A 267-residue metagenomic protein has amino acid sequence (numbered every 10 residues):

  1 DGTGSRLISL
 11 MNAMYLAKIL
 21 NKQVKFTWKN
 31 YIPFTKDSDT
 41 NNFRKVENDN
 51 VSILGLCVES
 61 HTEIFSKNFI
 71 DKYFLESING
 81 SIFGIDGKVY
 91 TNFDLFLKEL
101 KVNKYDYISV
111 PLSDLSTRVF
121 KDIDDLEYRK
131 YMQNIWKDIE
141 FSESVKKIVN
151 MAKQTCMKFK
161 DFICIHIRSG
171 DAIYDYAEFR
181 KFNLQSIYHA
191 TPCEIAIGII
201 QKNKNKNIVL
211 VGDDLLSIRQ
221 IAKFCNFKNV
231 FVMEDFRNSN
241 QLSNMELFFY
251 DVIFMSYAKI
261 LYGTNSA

Functional and structural regions predicted by a protein language model:
D1-G2, Q241, A258-L261: A short glycine/serine-rich beta->alpha loop
D1-S186: Secretory-pathway glycan-assembly enzymes, especially type II membrane glycosyltransferases that use nucleotide-sugar
D1-S5, V209, E246: Conserved aromatic-histidine-acidic binding/catalytic patches
L7, M11, F248-A267: A donor-sugar binding/catalytic signature common to diverse glycosyltransferases and related nucleotide-sugar
F162-I163, N207, I260: Structural motif
H166-Y174, E194-L242: Catalytic donor nucleotide-activated moiety binding site of glycosyltransferases and closely related
N183-I199: Well-ordered, non-membrane alpha-helical segments in soluble/globular domains
Y188, S243, L247: Residue-level marker of regulatory loop/turn positions in helix-turn-helix DNA-binding domains and in histidine
